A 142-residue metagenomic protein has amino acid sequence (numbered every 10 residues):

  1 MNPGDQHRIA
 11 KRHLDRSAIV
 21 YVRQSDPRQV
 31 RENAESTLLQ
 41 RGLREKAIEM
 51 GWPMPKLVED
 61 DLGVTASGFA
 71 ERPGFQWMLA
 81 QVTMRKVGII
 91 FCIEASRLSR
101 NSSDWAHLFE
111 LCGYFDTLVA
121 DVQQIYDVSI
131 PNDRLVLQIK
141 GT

Functional and structural regions predicted by a protein language model:
M1-T142: Short, structured surface patches at the beginning of a domain
